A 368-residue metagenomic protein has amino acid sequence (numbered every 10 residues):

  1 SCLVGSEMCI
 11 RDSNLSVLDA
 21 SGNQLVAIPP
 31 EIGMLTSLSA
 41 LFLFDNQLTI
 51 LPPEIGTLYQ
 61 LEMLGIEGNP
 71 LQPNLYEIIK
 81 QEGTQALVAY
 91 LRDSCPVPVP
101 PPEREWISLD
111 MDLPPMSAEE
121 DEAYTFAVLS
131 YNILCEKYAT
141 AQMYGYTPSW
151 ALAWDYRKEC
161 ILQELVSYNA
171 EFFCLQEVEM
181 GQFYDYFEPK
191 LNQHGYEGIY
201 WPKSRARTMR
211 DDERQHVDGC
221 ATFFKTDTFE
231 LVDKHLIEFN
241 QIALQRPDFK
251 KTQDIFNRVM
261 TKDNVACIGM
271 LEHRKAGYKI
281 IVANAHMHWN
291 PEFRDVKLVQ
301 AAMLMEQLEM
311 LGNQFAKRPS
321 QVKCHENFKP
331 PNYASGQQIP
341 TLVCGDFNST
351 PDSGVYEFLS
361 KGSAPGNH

Functional and structural regions predicted by a protein language model:
C2-I10: Short, small-residue-biased leader/transition segments that mark boundaries at the very start of proteins
S6-E7, I28-E31, L51-E54, L75-E77: The feature encodes a structural signal of leucine-rich repeats
R11-L15, M34-S37, T57-L61, Q81-L87: Leucine-rich repeat
L18-A20, L41-L43, L64-I66: Conserved hydrophobic beta-strand positions in leucine-rich repeat
P98-T125, F172-F293: Structured beta-strand-rich core segments of catalytic domains in phosphoester-bond hydrolases
L134-D155, N240-D254, R258-V259: Acidic/histidine-rich helix-loop elements that form or flank divalent-metal/phosphate-binding sites at the catalytic
N192-H194, E292-H368: Metal-dependent phosphoesterases centered on the DNase I-like endonuclease/exonuclease/phosphatase
